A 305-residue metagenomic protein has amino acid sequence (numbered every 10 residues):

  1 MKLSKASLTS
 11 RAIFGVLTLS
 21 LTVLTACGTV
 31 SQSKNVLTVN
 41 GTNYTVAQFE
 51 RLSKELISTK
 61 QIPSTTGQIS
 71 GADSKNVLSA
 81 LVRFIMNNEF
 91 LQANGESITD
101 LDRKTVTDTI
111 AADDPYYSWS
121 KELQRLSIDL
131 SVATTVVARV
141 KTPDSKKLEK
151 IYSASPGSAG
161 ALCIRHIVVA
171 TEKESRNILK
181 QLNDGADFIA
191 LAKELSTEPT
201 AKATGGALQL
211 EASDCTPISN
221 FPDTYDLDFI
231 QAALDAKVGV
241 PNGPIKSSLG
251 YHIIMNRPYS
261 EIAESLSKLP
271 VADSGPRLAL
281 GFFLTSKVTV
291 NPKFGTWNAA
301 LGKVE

Functional and structural regions predicted by a protein language model:
M1-K75, L280, L284-E305: Short, low-structural-confidence N-terminal segments
V30-Q32, G67-E305: Peptidyl-prolyl cis-trans isomerase
